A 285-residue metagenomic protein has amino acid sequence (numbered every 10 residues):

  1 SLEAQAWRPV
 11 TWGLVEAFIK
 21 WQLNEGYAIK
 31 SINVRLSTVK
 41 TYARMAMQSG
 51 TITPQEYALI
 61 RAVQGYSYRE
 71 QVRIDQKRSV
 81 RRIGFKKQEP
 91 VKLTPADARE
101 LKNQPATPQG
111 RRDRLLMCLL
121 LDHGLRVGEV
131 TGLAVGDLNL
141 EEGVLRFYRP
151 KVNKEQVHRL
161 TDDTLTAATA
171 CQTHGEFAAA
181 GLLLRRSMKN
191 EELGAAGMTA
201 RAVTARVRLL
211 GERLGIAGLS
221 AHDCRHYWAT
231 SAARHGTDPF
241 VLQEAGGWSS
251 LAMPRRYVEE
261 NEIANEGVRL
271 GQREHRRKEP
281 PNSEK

Functional and structural regions predicted by a protein language model:
S1-K285: Conserved catalytic core of the tyrosine transesterase superfamily
